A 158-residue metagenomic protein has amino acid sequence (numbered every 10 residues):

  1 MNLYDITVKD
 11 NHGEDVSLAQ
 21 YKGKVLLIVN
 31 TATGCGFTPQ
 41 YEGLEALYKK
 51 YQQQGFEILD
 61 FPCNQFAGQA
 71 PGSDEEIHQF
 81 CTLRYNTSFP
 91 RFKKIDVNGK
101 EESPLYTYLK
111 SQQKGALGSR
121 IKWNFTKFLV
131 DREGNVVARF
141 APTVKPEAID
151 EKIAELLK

Functional and structural regions predicted by a protein language model:
M1-K158: Chalcogenol-based redox active-site neighborhoods
